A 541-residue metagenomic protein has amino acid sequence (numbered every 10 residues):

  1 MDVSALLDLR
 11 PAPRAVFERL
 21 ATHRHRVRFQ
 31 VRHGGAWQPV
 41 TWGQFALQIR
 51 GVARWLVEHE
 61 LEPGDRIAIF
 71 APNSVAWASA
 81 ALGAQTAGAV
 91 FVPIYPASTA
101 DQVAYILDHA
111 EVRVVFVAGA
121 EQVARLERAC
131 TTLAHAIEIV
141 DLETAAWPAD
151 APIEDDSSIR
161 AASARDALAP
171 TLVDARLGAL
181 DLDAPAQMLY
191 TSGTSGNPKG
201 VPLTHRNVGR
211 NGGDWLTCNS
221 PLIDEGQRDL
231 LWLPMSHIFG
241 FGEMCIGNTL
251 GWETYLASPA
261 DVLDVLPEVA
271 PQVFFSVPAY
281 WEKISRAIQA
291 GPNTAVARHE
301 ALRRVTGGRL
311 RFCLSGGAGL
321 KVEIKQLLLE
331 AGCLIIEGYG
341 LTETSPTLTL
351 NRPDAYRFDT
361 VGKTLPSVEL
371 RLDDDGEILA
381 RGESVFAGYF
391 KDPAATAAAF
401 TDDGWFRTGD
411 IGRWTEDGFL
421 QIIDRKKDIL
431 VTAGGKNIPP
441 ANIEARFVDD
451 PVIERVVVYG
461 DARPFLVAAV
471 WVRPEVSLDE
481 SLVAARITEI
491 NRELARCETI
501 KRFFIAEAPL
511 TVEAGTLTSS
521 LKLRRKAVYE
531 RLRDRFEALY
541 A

Functional and structural regions predicted by a protein language model:
R24-V27, A161, D166-Y190, N197 (+1 more regions): Conserved pre-ATP/AMP-binding loop-to-beta segment of ANL
R28-A78, L82, T99-A104, H205-R206: Conserved AMP-binding/adenylate-forming core of the ANL superfamily
P39-G43, G178, A186-G212: Conserved AMP-binding A3 loop
A46-G51, L182, V201-L222: Conserved structural elements of the adenylate-forming
G209-R228, L233-E300, R309, L334: Conserved AMP-binding/adenylation subdomain of ANL enzymes
D229, Q272-S276, I284-Y356, E369 (+1 more regions): Gly/Ser/Thr-rich phosphate-binding loop
T364-S367, R371-D373, E377-T432, D449: Conserved ATP-binding/catalytic segment of the ANL
R455-V457, N491-A541: Conserved C-terminal "lid"/linker of ANL adenylate-forming enzymes
